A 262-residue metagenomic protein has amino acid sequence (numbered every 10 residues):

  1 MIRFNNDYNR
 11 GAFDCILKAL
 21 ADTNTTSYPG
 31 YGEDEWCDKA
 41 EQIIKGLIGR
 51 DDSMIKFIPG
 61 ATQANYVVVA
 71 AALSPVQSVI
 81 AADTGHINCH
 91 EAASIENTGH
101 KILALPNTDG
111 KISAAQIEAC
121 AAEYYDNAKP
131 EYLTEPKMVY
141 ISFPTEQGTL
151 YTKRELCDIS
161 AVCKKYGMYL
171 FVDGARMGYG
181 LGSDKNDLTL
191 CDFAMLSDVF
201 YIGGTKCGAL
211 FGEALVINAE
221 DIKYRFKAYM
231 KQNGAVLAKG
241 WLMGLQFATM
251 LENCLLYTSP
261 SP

Functional and structural regions predicted by a protein language model:
F13-A61, D83-N88, S94: Conserved N-terminal alpha-helix of the aminotransferase class I/II PLP-enzyme fold
A71-C89, E118: Conserved PLP-anchoring active-site segment centered on the Schiff-base-forming lysine
I95, R176, L190-Y224: Active-site PLP attachment segment
G99-E146, Y151-D158: PLP-dependent aminotransferase-class I/II
Y151-S183: Catalytic PLP-binding core of fold-type I/II PLP enzymes
E213-L237, L245-E252: Conserved core segment of the aminotransferase class I/II
Y257-P262: Conserved small/polar residues in nucleotide/adenosyl-binding loops
